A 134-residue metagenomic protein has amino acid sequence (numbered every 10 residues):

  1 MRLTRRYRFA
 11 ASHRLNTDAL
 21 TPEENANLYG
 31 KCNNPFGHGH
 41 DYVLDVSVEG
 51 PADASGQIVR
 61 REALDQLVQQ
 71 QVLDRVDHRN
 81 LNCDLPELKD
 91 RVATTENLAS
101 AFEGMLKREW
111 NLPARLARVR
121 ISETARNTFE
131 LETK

Functional and structural regions predicted by a protein language model:
M1-K134: Charge-rich, low-complexity N-terminal segments
